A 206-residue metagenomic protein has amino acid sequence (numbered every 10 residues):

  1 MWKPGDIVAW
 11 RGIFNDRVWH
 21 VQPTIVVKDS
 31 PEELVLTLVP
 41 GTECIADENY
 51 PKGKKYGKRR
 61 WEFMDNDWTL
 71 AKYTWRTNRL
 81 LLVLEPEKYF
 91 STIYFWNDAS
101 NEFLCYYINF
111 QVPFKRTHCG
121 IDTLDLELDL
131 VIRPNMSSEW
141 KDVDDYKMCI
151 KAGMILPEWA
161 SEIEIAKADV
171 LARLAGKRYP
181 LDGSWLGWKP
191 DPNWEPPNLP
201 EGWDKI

Functional and structural regions predicted by a protein language model:
M1-T77: Charge-rich, low-complexity N-terminal segments
W10-D16, P40, N97-A99, V112 (+1 more regions): Short acidic, glycine-rich loop/turn motifs
D29-E32, D98-S100, I132-S137: Short acidic-glycine loop/turn motifs at beta-strand connectors
V39-I45, V112, D144-C149: Short, solvent-exposed aromatic-acidic interface loops
I45-P51, H118-C119, C149-G153: A short, polar/proline- and glycine-enriched secondary-structure boundary/capping micro-motif
T74-L128: Structured beta-strand/loop patches that form or line metal/cofactor-binding pockets in enzymes
L126-R173: A hydrophobic, small-residue-rich beta->alpha segment in the mid-to-C-terminal subdomain of diverse proteins
I165-I206: Cysteine/selenocysteine-centered motifs that mediate thiol-based redox chemistry or coordinate metal-sulfur cofactors
